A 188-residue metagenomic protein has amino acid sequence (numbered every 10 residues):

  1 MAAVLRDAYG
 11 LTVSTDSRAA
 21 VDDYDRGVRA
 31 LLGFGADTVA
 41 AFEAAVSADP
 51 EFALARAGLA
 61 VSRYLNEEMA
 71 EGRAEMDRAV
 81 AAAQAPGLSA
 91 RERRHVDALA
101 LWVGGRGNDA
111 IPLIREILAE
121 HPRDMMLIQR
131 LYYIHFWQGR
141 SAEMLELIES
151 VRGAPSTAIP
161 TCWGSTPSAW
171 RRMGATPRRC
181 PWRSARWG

Functional and structural regions predicted by a protein language model:
A3, A19-V21, R26-E43, S47-N108 (+2 more regions): Inter-helical turn/loop elements of alpha-helical hairpins
L11-V13, A79-E92, A119-E120, V151-I159: Flexible helix-coil transition and linker loops at the boundaries of alpha-helical arrays
R29, V46-S47, A81, L118-A119 (+2 more regions): Conserved structural position within tetratricopeptide repeats
I111-E116, H121-H135, S141: Asp-box/WD-like beta-propeller blade repeats and closely related beta-sheet repeat scaffolds
S150-G188: Internal metal/ion-chelating core segments
